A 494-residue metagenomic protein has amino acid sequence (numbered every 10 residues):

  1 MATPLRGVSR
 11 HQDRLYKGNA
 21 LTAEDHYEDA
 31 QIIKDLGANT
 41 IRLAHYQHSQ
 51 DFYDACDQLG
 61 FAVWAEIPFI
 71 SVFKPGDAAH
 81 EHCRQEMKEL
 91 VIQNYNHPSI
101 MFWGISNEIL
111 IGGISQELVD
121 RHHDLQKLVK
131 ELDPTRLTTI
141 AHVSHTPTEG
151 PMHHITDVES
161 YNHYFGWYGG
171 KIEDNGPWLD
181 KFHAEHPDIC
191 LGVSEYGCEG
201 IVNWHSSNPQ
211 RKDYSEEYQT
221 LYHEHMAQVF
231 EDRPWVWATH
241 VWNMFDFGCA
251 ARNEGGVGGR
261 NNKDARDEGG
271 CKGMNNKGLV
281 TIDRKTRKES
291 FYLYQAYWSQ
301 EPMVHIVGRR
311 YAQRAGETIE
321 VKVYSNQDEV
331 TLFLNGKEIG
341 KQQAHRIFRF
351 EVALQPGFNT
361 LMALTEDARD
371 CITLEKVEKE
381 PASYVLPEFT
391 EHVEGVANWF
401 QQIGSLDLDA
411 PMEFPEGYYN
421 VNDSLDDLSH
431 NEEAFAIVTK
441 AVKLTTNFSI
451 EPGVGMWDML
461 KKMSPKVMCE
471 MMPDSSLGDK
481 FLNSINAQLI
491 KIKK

Functional and structural regions predicted by a protein language model:
M1-Q343, E351-L354, F358-E366: Extended substrate-binding grooves/exosites of carbohydrate-active enzymes
T3-P4, A23-E24, Q355-T360, S383-I403: Short, surface-exposed secondary-structure junctions/capping segments
V8, L386-Y418, D423-S424: Compositionally biased low-complexity segments at domain edges in trafficked proteins and select soluble regulators
N261-G270, S405-P411, D458: Short, compositionally biased low-complexity segments
D367-H392: Edge beta-strands of extracellular beta-sandwich domains
D407-F481, N486-K493: Compact, charge-rich alpha-helical regulatory domains located at protein termini
